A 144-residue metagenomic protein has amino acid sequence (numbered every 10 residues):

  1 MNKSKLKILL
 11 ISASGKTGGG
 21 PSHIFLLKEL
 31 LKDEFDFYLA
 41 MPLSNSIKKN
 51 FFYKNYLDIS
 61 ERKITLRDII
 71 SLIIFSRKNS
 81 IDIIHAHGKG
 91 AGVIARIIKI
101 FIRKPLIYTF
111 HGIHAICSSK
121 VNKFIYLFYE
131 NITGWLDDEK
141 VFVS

Functional and structural regions predicted by a protein language model:
M1-S4: N-proximal low-complexity "stem/linker" segments adjacent to membrane-targeting elements
I8-L9, I100-I116, E130, V141: Active-site proximal beta-strand in glycosyltransferases
L10-R67: N-terminal strand-loop element at the rim of the active site of nucleotide-sugar-dependent glycosyltransferases
L66-I70, P105, H114-D137: Nucleotide-sugar donor phosphate/pyrophosphate-binding loop at the beta->alpha transition of glycosyltransferases
F75-D82: Glycine-rich phosphate-binding loop signature in dinucleotide/nucleotide-binding domains
I84-H85, W135-S144: A short beta-strand/loop micro-motif in the catalytic core of glycosyltransferases that engages the nucleotide-sugar
A86-G92, F110: Short His-centered aromatic/hydrophobic patch
